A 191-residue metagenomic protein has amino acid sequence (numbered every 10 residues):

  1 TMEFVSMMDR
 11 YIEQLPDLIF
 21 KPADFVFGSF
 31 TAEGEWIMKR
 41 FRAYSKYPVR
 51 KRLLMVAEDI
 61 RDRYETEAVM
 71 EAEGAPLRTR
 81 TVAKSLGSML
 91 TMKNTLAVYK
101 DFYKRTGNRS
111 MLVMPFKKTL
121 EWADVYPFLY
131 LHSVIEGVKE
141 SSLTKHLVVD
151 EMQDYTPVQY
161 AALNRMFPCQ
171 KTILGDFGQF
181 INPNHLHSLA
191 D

Functional and structural regions predicted by a protein language model:
M2-H146, Q159-Y160: Conserved helicase NTPase catalytic core signature
G107-L112, H132-H146, E151-D191: Conserved helicase motor core of SF1/SF2 NTP-dependent helicases
